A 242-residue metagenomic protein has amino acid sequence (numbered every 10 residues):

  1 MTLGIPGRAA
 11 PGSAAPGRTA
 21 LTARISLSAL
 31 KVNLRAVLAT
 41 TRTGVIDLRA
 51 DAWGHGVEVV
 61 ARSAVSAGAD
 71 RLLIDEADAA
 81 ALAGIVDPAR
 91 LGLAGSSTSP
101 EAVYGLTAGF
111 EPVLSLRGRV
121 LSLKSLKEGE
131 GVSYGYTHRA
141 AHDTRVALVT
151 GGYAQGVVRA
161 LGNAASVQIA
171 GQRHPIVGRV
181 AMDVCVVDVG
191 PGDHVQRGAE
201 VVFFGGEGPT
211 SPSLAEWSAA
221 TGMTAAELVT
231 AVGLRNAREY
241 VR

Functional and structural regions predicted by a protein language model:
M1-R35, I46, D51, D78-A81 (+1 more regions): Active-site anion/phosphate-binding pocket segments in diverse small-molecule metabolic enzymes
N33-V37, V60-S63: A general structural detector for well-ordered alpha-helical segments in enzyme core domains, enriched
T40-R42, A67: A short, Lys/Arg-enriched amphipathic alpha-helix followed by its capping loop at the start of a domain
R42, L48, G56-V57: N-terminal catalytic cores of NTP/NDP-binding nucleotidyl/phosphoryl-transfer enzymes
W53-R71, A83-V86: Glycine-rich loop at the start of a catalytic domain that most often binds anionic cofactors/ligands
